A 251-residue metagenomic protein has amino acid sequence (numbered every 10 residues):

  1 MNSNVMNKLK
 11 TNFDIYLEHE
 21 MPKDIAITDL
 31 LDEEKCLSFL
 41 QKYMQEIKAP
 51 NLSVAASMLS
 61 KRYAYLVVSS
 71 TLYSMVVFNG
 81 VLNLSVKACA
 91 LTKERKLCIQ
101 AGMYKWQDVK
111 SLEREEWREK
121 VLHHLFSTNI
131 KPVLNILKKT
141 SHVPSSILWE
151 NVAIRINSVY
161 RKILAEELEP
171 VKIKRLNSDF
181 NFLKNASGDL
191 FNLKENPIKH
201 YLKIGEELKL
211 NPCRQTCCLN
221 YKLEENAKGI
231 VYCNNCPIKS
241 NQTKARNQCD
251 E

Functional and structural regions predicted by a protein language model:
M1-M58: Generic N-terminal leader/targeting and pre-domain segments
V5, L9-F13, K23, G80-K87 (+2 more regions): Generic structural motif recognizing short loop/turn segments at the entrances and edges of beta-strands
D14, D24, D29-D32, D108 (+3 more regions): Acidic-enriched, low-complexity/disordered segments with a strong bias for Aspartate over Glutamate
A26, V67, I156, K222 (+1 more regions): Generic short alpha-helical hydrophobic face used as a protein-protein interaction/packing hotspot
F39, I47-K209: Hydrophobic, aromatic-lined core segments that form the binding pocket/scaffold for planar heteroaromatic ligands
K174-E251: Cys/His-clustered metal-coordination modules, chiefly Zn-binding fingers
